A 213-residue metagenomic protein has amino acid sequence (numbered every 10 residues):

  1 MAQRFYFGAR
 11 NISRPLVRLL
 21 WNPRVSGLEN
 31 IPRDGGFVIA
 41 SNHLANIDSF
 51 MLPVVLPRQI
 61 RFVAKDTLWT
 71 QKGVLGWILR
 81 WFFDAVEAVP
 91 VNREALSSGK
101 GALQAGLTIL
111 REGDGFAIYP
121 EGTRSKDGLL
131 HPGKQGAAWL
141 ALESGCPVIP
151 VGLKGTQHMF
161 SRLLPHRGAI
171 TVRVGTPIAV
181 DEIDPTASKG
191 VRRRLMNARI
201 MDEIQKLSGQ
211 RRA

Functional and structural regions predicted by a protein language model:
M1-L20, Q71-E87, L163-R167: Alpha-helical membrane-targeting segments
R4-F5, G35, K100-A213: Non-catalytic C-terminal accessory region of glycerolipid acyltransferases and related lyso-lipid remodeling enzymes
N11-H43: Helix-to-loop junction immediately C-terminal to a conserved catalytic motif
R18-V25, G99-K100, K154-T156: Short gly/ser/thr-rich secondary-structure transition/capping motifs
P23-L28, D48-S49, G76, L103-A105 (+2 more regions): A generic local structural motif
G27, A64-K65, E87, Y119-E121 (+1 more regions): A secondary-structure boundary/capping signal
R33-L96: Catalytic core of membrane glycerolipid acyltransferases/transacylases, capturing the structured, soluble-facing
